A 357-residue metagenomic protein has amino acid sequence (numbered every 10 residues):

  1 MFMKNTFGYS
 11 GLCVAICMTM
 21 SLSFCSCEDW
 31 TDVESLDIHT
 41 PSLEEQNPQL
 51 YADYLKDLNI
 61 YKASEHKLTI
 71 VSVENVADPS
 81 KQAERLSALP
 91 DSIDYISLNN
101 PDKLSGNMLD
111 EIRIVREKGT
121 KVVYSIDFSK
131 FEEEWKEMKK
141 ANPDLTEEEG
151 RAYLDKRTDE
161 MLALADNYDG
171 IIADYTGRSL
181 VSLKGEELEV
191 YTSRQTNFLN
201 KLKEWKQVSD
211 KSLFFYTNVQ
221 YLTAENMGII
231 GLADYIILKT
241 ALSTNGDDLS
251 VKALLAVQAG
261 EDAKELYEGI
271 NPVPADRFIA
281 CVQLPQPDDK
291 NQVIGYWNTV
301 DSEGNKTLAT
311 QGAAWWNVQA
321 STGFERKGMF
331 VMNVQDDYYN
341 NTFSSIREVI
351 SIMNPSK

Functional and structural regions predicted by a protein language model:
M1-F7, C17-S64: Bacterial Sec-dependent N-terminal signal peptides
G11-L12: Mature, solvent-exposed C-terminal subdomains and processed small-chain segments of exported/organellar
T40-Y51, E147, Y191, Y339-T342: Intrinsic-disorder-associated interaction segments
D53-Y61, D110, A224, K264-G269: Intrinsically disordered, low-complexity boundary segments flanking structured domains
E65-D78, E84-Q258, V273-V282, D288-N291 (+2 more regions): Chitinase-like catalytic core of GlcNAc-active glycosidases
P143-E147, L255-V273, N333-F343: Short secondary-structure transition/capping segments
W205-V208, G260-N271, W315-G323: Alpha-helix termini
A275-K357: Substrate-binding cleft of secreted/luminal carbohydrate-active enzymes
